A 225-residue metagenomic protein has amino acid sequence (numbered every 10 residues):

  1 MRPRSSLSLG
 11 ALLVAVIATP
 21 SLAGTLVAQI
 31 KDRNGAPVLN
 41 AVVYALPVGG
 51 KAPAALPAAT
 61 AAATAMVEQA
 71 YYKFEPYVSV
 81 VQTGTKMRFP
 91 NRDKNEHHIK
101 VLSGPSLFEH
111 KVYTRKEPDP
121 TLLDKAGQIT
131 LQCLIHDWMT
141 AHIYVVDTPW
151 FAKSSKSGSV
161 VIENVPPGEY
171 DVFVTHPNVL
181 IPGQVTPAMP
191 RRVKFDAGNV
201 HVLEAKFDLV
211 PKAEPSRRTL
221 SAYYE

Functional and structural regions predicted by a protein language model:
M1-A11: Bacterial N-terminal signal peptides that target proteins for export
A15: Conserved beta-alpha structural segments and adjacent helices that either
A23-E225: Extracytoplasmic copper-binding redox domains, predominantly the cupredoxin/blue-copper superfamily
